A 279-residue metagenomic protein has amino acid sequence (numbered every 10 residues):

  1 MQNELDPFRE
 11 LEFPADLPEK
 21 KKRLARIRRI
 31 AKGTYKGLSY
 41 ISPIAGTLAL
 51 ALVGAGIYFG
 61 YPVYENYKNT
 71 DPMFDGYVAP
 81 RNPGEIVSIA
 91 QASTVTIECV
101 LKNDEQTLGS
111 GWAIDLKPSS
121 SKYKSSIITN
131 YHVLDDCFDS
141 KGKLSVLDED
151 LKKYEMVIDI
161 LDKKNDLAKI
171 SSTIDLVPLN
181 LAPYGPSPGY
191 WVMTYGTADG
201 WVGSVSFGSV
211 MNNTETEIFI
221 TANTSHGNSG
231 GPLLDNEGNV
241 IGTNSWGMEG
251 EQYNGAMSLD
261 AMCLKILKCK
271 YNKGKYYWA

Functional and structural regions predicted by a protein language model:
M1-I27: N-terminal targeting leaders characterized by basic, low-complexity, disordered sequences that direct proteins
F8-A15, F59-G60, E65-G76, R81-V87 (+2 more regions): C-terminal cap/linker of serine protease catalytic domains
R23-A49: N-terminal Sec-pathway targeting helices
F59-D71, I86, L108, D115-K164: Catalytic-histidine neighborhood of serine endopeptidases, predominantly the chymotrypsin-like S1/PA family
E85-I86, W112-A113, K117, D136-F138 (+3 more regions): Active-site substrate-binding loop(s) of clan PA
S88-D104, S110, V192: A short, Trp-centered hydrophobic/proline-enriched beta-strand micro-motif
W112, T224-N244: Catalytic nucleophile loop of clan PA
V177-N228, N244-G255: Flexible, gly/ser-rich surface segments that form the specificity/activation loops bordering the active-site cleft
